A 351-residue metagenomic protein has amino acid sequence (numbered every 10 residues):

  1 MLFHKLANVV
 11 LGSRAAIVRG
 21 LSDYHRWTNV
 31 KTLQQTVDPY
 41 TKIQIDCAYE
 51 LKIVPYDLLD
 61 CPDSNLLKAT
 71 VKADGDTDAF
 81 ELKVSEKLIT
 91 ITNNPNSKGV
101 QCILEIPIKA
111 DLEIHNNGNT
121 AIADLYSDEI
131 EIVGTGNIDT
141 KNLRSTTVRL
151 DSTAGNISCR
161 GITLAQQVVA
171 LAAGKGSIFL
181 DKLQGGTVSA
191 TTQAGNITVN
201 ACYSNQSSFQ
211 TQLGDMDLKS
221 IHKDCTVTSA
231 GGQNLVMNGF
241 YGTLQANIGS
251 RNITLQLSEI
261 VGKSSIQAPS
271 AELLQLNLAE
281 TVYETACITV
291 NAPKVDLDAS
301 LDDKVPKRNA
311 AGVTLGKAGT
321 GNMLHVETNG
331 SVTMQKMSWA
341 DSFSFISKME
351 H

Functional and structural regions predicted by a protein language model:
M1-H351: Intrinsically disordered, low-complexity terminal regions
